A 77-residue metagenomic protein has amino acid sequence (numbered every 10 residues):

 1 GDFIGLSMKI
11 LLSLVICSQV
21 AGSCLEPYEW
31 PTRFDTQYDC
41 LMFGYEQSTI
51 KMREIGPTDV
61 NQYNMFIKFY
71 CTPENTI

Functional and structural regions predicted by a protein language model:
G1-S7: Short, Lys/Arg-enriched N-terminal segments with co-localized hydrophobic residues within the first ~10-30 amino acids
S7-E29: Short aromatic-glycine-(Arg/Gly/Cys) micro-motifs in beta-strand/loop hairpins
C17-Q19, Q37, E74-T76: Generic structural motif
L25-D39: A short, exposed loop/beta-hairpin motif centered on an aromatic-Gly-Thr core
T36-K51: Short, well-ordered alpha-helical segments
T49-I77: Short, mixed-charge low-complexity intrinsically disordered segments
